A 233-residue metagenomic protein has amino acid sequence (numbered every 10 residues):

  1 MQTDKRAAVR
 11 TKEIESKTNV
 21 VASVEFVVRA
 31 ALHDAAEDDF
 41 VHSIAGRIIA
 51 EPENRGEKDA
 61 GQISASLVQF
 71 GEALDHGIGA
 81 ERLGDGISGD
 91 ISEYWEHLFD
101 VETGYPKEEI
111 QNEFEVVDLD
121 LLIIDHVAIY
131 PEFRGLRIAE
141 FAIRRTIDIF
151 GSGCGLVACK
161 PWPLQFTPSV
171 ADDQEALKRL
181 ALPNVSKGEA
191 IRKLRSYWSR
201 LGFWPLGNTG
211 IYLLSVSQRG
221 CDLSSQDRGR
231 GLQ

Functional and structural regions predicted by a protein language model:
M1-R134, R145-Q233: Non-catalytic substrate-recognition and accessory regions of acyl/acetyltransferase enzymes
L136-I138: A short glycine-leucine-enriched loop at secondary-structure breakpoints that most characteristically corresponds
A142: Hydrophobic positions on the alpha1 helix immediately C-terminal to the Walker A/P-loop
